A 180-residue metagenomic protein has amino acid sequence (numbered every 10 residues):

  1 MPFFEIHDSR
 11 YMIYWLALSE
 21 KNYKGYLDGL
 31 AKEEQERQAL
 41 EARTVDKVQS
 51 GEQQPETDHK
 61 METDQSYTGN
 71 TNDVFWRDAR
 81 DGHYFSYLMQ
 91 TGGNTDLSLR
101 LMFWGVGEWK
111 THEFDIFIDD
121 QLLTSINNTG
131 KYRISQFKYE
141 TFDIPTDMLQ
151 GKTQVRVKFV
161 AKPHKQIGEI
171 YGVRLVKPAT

Functional and structural regions predicted by a protein language model:
M1-N70, V176-A179: Activation corresponds to long, low-complexity, non-globular regions
T68-D96, M102-A179: Beta-strand-rich ligand-recognition modules
